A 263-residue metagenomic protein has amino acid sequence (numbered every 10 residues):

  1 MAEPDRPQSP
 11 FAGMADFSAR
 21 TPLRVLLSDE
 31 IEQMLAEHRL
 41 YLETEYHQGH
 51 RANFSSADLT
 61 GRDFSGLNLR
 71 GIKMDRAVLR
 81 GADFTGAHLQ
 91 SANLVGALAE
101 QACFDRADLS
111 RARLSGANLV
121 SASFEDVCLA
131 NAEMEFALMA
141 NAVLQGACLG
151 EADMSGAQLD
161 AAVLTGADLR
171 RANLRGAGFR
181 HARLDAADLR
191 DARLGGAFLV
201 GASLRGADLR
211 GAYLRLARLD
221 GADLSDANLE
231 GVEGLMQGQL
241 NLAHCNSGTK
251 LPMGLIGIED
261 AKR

Functional and structural regions predicted by a protein language model:
A2-F11, F17-Q33, T44-R263: Tandem repeat scaffolds
H38: Active-site environment of non-heme Fe oxygenases that use a 2-His-1-carboxylate facial triad
